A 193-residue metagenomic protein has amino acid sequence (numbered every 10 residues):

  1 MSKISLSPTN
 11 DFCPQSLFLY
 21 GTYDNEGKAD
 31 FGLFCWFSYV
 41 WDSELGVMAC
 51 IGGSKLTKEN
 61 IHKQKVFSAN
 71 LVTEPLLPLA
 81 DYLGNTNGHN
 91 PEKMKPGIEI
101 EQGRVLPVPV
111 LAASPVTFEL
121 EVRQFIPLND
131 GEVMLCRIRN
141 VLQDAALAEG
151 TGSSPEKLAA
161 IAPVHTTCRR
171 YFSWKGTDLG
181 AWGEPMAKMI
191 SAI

Functional and structural regions predicted by a protein language model:
M1-I193: Basic, polyanion-binding surface patches
